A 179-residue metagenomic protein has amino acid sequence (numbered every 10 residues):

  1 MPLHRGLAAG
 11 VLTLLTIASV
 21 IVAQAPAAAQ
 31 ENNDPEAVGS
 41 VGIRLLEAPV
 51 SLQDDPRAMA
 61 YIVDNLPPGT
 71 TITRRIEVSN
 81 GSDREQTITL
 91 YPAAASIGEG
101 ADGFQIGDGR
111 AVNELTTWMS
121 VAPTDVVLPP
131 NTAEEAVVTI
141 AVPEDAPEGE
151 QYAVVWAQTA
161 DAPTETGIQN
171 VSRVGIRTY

Functional and structural regions predicted by a protein language model:
M1-A29: Secretory targeting and sorting signals
E31-Y61, D83-E135: Surface-exposed binding patches on compact interaction domains or structured appendages
A60-V63, T73-E77: Short secondary-structure capping/turn segments at boundaries of alpha-helices and beta-strands
G69-R75, V127-T139: Short Pro-Gly-centered flexible turn/kink motifs
V78-S82: Asparagine-centered strand-capping/turn motif at beta-strand->loop junctions
R84-A111, E135, A141-Y179: Terminal connector regions
